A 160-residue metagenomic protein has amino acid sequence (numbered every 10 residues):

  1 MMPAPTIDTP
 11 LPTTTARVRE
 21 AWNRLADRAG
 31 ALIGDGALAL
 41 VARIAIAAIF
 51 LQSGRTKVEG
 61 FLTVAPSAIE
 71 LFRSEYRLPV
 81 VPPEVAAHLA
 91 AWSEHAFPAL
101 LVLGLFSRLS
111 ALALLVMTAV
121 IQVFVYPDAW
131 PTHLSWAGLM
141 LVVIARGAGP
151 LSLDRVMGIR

Functional and structural regions predicted by a protein language model:
M1-S67, L78-A96, L100-R160: Extended, low-polarity transmembrane helix blocks
F72-R73: Interfacial juxtamembrane loops and adjacent helix segments that form the catalytic/substrate-binding surfaces
